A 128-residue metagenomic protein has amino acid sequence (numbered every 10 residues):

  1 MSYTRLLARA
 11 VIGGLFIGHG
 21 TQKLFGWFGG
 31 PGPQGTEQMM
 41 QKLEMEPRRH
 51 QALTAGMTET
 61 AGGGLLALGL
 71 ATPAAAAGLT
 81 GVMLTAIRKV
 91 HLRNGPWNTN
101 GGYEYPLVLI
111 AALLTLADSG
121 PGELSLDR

Functional and structural regions predicted by a protein language model:
M1-W27, Q41, R49-M57, L68-R128: Extended, low-polarity transmembrane helix blocks
G26-E44: Membrane-interface interhelical connector segments
G63: Conformational-control "hinges and anchors"
